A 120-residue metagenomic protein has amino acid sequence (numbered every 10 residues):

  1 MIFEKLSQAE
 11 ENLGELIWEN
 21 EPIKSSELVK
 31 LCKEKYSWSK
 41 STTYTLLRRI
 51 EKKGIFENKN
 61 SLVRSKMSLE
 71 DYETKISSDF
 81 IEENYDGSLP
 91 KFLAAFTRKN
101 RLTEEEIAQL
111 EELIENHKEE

Functional and structural regions predicted by a protein language model:
M1-L16, D71-Y72, E120: Short alpha-helical segments that sit at the start of domains
I17-P22, E34: Short helix-capping/hinge SLiMs at alpha-helix to coil transitions
I23-L31: Short acidic, hydrophobic short linear motifs in intrinsically disordered regions
K30-W38: Short helix-coil junctions and helix-kink-helix linkers
Y44-R48: Short, hydrophobic-biased segments on the C-terminal half of alpha helices that form "recognition helices"
E51-S61: A short, conserved structural fragment
S61-D71: Minor-groove-contacting beta-hairpin "wing" of winged helix-turn-helix DNA-binding domains
S78-E119: Amphipathic alpha-helical dimerization/coiled-coil segments that flank or bridge DNA-binding/regulatory modules
